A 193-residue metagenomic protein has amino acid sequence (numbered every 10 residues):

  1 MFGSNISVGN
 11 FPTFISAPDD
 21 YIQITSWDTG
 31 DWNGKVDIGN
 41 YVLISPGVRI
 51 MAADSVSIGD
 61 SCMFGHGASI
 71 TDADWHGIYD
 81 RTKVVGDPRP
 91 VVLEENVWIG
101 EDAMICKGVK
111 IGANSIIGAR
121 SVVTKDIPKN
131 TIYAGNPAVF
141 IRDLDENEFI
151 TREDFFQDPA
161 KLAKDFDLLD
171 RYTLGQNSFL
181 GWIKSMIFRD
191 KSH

Functional and structural regions predicted by a protein language model:
M1-T71, E94-E95, A113, K129 (+1 more regions): Domain-scale signature associated with acetyltransferase and cell-envelope carbohydrate enzymes
D31, K83-N96: Glycine-rich NAD(P)-binding loop of Rossmann-like domains
R49-A53, D102-S115, S121-T124: Beta-rich strand-turn-strand
D74-W75, R81-K83, I127, D143-L144: Conserved catalytic-core motifs of eukaryotic protein kinase domains, centered on the activation segment
G77-V84, F149-D154: Short glycine/proline- and charge-enriched loop/turn segments that cap or connect secondary-structure elements
P90-V91, V109, N130: A short, glycine- and basic residue-enriched loop/turn that sits immediately adjacent to a domain's principal
